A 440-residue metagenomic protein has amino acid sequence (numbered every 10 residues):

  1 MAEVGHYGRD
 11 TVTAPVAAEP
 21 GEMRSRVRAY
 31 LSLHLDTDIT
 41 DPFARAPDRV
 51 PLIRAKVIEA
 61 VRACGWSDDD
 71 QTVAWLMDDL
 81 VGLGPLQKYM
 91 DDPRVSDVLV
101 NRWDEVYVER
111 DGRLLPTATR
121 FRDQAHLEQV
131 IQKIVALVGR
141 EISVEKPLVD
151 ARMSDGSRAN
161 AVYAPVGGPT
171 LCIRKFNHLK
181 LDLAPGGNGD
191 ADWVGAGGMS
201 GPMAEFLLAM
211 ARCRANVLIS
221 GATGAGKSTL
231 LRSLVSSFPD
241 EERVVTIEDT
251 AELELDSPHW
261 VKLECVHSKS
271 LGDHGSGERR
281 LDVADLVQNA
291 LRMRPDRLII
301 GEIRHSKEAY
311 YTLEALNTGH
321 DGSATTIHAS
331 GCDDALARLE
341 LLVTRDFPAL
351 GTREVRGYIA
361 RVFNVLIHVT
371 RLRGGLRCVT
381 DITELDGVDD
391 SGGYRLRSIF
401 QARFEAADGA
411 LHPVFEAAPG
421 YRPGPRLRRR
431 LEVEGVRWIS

Functional and structural regions predicted by a protein language model:
M1-L115: N-terminal anchoring/assembly modules that precede and organize ATP-driven motor systems
D68, G82-D92, I134-R152, E242 (+1 more regions): Active-site phosphate-binding and catalytic loops of NTP-dependent enzymes
D92, E105, E109-C213, P258: P-loop NTP-binding catalytic core
A204, R214-V217, V235-V362, H368-T370: Switch/coupling sub-region of P-loop NTPases
M210, S220-A222: P-loop (Walker A) phosphate-binding loop of NTP-binding proteins
K227: Conserved lysine of the Walker
L230: Hydrophobic positions on the alpha1 helix immediately C-terminal to the Walker A/P-loop
C378-S440: NTP-binding/hydrolysis catalytic cores, primarily Walker-type P-loop NTPases
